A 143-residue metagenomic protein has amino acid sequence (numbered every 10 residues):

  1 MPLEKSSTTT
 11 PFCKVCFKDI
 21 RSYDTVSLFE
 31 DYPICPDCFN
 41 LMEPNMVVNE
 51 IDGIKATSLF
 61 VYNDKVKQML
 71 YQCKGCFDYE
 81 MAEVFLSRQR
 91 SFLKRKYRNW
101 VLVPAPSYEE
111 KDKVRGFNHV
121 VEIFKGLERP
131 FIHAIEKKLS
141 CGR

Functional and structural regions predicted by a protein language model:
M1-R143: Glycine-rich phosphate/pyrophosphate-handling loop used in enzymes and phosphotransfer proteins
